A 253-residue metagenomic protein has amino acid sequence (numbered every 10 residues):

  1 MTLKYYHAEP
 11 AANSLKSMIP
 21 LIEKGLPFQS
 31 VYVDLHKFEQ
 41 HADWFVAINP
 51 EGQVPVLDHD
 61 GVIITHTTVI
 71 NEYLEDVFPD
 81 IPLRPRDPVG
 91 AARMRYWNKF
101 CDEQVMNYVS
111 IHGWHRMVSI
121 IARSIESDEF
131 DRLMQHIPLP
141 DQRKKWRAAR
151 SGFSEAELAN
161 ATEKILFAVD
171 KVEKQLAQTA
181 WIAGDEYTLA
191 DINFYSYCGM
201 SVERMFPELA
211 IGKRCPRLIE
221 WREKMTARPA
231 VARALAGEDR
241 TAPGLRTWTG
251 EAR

Functional and structural regions predicted by a protein language model:
M1-P138, T249-A252: GST-like domain detector, emphasizing the conserved glutathione-binding G-site in the N-terminal thioredoxin-like
Y6-H7, N193-S196, A236: Short beta-strand segments
L35-H36, Y187, R240-T241: Positions that flank functional sites
L57, M94, V172, D191 (+1 more regions): Residue-level signal for nonpolar/aromatic packing positions in well-ordered secondary structure
P79, A177-Q178, A227: The C-terminal cap of the DNA-recognition helix in HTH/winged-HTH DNA-binding domains, marking the helix-to-coil
E103-E223: GST-like fold's C-terminal all-alpha helical module
G212-R253: Long, positively charged, glycine-interspersed low-complexity recognition regions
